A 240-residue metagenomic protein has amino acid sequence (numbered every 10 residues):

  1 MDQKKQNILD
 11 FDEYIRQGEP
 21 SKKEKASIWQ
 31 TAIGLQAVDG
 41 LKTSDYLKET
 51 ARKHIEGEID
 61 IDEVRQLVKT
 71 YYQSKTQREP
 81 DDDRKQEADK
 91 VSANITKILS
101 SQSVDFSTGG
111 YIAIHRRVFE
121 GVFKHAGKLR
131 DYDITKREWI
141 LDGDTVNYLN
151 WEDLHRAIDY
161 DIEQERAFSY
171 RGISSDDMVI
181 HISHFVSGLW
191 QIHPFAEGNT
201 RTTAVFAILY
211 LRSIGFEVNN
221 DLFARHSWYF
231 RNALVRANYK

Functional and structural regions predicted by a protein language model:
M1-K240: FIC/Doc superfamily catalytic core
